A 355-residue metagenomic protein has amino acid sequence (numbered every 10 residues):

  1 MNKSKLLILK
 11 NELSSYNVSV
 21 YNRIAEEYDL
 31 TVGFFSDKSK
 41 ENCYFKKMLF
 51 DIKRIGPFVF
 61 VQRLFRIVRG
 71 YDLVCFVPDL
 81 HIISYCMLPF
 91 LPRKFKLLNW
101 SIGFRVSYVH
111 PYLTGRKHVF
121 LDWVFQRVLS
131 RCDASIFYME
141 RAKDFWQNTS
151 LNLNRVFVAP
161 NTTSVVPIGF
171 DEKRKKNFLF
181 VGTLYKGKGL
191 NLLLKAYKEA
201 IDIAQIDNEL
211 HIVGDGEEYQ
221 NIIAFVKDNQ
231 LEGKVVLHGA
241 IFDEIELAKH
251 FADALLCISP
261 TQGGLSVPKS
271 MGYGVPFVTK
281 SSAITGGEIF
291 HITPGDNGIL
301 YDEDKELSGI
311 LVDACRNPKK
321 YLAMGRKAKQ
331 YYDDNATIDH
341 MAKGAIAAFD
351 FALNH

Functional and structural regions predicted by a protein language model:
S19, K176, T183-I201, E217-I223: A conserved mid-protein helix/loop that constitutes part of the nucleotide-sugar donor-binding site
R105-R127, V165: Nucleotide-sugar donor phosphate/pyrophosphate-binding loop at the beta->alpha transition of glycosyltransferases
F125-G169: Donor nucleotide-sugar binding/catalytic pocket of nucleotide-sugar-dependent glycosyltransferases
N221-I241, G295: Nucleotide-activated donor-binding/catalytic signature segment of Leloir-type glycosyltransferases, i.e., the conserved
A240, K280, P294-K305, V312-K319: Conserved acidic donor-binding segment of nucleotide-sugar-dependent glycosyltransferases
K249-Q262, V275-P276: Acidic donor-binding loop of glycosyltransferase active sites
P276-I284: Short hydrophobic beta-strand element within catalytic cores of glycosyltransferases and related nucleotide-activated
R316-D350: A charged, aromatic-enriched C-terminal amphipathic alpha-helix characteristic of glycosyltransferases across folds
